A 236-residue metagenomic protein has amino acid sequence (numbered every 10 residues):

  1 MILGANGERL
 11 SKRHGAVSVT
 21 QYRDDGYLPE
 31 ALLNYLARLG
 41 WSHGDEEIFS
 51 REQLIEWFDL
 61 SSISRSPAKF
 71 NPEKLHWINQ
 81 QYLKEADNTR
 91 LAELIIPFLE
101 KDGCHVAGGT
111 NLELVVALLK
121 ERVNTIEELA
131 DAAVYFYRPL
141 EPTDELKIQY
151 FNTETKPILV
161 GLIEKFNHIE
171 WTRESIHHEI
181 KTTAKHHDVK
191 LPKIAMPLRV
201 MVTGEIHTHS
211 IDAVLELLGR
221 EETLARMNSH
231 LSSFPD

Functional and structural regions predicted by a protein language model:
M1-L83, I96-P97, H178, M196-V202 (+2 more regions): Alpha-helical recognition segments enriched in aromatics with Gly/Pro capping that present substrate-recognition
R23, A37, E56, E100 (+3 more regions): Short polybasic/polar patches that bind polyanions
L28, S42, S61, H105-A107 (+2 more regions): Short coil/loop linkers at secondary-structure junctions
P29, R51, A92, L112-V116 (+2 more regions): Short runs of predominantly hydrophobic/aromatic residues within well-ordered alpha helices that form helix-helix
H43-E46, P67, A107-N111, K190 (+1 more regions): Short, surface-exposed helix-loop/turn micro-motifs enriched in polar/charged residues
E56-I63, D102, D144-I148, K185-H187 (+1 more regions): Short, mixed-charge aromatic SLiMs
N88-V189: Small-residue-rich helix-loop
E170-F234: Charged substrate- and nucleic-acid-binding regions of tRNA-handling and nucleotidyl-transfer enzymes, centered on
